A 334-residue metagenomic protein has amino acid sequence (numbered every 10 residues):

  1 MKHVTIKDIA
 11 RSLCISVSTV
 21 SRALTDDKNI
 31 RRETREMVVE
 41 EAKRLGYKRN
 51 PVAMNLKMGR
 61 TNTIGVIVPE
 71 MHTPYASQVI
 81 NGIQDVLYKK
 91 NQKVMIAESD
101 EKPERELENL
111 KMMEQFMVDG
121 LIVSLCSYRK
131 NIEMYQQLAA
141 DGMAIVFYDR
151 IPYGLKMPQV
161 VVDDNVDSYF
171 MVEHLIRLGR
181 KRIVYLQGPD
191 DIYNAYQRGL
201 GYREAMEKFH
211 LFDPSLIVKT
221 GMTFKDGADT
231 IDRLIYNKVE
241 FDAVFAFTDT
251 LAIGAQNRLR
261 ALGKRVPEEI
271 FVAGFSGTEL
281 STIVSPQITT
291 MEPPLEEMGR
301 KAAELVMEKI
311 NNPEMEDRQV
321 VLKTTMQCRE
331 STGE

Functional and structural regions predicted by a protein language model:
M1-N62: N-terminal helix-turn-helix DNA-binding module of bacterial transcription factors
T19-R22, D26, V52-N55, T63 (+5 more regions): Residue-level recognition of specific faces of alpha-helices
T25, V68, C126, D249: Short glycine-/small-residue-rich Rossmann-like dinucleotide-binding loops
E36, L45-G120, L200: Amphipathic helical "hinge" segments at domain boundaries
R44, D85-K90, K111-M117, I132 (+1 more regions): Bacterial carbohydrate/catabolite-sensing allosteric modules
V66, V123, A246: Redox-cofactor binding/interface segments in oxidoreductases and associated redox assembly factors
D100-P103, C126-R129, T250: Short beta->alpha connector loops
N109, S124-L125, E133-M134: Short beta-alpha junctions and helix-cap segments that line functional grooves
